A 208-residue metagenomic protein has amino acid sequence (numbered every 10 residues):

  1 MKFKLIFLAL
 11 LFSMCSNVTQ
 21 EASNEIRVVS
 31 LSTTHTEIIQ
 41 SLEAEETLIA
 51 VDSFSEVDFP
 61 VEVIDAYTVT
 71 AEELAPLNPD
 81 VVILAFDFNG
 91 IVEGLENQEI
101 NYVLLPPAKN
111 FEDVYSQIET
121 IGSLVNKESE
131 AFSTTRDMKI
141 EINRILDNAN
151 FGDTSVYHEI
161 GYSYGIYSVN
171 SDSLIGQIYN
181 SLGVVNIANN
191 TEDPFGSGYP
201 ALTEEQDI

Functional and structural regions predicted by a protein language model:
M1-L8: Sec-dependent signal peptide recognition, specifically the positively charged N-region followed immediately by
S13-M14: C-terminal motif of bacterial Sec signal peptides marking the signal peptidase cleavage site
Q20-R27, I91-Y167, A188-N190, S197-Y199: Extracytoplasmic substrate-binding proteins
R27-I91, I100, V184-I187: A short, structured surface patch at a secondary-structure boundary
T34-I38, A44, T70, D87 (+8 more regions): Stable alpha-helical elements in mature extracytoplasmic
D52, V61-E62, L174-G198: His/Asp/Glu-enriched short active-site or ligand-binding loop at hydrolase and phosphoryl-transfer sites
V63-E72, E192-E205: Short helix-initiation/N-cap motifs at beta->coil->alpha
